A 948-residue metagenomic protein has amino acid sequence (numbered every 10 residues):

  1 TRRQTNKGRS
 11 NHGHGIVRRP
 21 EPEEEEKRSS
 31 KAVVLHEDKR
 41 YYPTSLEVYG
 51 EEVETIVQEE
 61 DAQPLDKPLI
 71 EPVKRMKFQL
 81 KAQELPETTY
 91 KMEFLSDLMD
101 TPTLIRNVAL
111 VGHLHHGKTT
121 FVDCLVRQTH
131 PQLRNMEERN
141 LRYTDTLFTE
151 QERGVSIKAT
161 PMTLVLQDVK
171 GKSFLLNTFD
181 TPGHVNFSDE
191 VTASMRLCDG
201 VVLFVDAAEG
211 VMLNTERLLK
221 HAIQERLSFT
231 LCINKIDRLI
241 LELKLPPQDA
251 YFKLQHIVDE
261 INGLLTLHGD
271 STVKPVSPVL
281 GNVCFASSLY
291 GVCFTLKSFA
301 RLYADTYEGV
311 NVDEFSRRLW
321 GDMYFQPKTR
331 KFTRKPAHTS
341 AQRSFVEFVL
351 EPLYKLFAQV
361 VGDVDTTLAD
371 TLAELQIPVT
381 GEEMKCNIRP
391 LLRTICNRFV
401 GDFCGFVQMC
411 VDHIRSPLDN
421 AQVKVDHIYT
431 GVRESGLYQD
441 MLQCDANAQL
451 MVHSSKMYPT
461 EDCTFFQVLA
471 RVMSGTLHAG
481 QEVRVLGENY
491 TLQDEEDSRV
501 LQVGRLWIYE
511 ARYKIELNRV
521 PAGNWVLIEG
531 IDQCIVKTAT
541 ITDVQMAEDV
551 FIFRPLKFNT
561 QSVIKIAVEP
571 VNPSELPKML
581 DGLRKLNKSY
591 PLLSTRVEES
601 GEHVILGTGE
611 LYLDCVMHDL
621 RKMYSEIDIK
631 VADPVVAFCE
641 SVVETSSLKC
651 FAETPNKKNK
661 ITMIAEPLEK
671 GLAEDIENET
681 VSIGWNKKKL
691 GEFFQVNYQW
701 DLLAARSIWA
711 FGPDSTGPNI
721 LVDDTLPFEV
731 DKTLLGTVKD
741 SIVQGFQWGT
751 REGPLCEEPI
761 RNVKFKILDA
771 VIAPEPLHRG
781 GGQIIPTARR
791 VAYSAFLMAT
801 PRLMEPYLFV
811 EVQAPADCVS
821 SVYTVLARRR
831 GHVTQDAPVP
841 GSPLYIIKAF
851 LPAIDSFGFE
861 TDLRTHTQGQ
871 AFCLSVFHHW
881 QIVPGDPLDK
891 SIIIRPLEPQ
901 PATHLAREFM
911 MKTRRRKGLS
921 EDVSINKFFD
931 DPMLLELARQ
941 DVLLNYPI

Functional and structural regions predicted by a protein language model:
T1-I105, V155, P161, P247 (+12 more regions): Intrinsically disordered, low-complexity N-terminal segments enriched in charged residues and glycine with frequent
P22, P68-R196, V201, L243 (+1 more regions): P-loop NTPase switch module centered on the Walker A-proximal segment
T120, R398-D412, S416, A522-V544: Structured, non-catalytic alpha/beta "coupling" segments that mediate domain-domain communication and provide generic
S173-L176, T181-S188, M195-P247, Y251: Conserved Switch II/interswitch segment of TRAFAC-class P-loop GTPases
L197-G200, E225-F229, V279-G281, V563 (+2 more regions): Short glycine-/polar-rich loops that comprise or flank the Walker A/P-loop and associated switch/sensor motifs
S228, R238-F332, F348, P352 (+3 more regions): Canonical P-loop GTPase G-domain recognition
Y251, E260-N262, S271-V273, G291 (+5 more regions): Accessory interaction regions appended to the cores of large information-processing enzymes
H338-Q467, S474-L477: Accessory interdomain/linker segments of ATP-dependent helicases and helicase-like nucleic-acid enzymes that mediate
